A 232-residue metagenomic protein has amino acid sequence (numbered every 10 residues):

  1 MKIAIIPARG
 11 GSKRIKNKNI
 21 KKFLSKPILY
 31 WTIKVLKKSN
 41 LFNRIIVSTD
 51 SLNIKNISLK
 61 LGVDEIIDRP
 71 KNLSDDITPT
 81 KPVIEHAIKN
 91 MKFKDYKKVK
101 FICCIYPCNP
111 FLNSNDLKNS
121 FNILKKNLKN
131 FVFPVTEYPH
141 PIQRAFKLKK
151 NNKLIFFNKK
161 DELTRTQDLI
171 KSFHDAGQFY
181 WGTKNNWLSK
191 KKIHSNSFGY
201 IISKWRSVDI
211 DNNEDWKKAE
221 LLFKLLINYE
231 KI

Functional and structural regions predicted by a protein language model:
K2-S48: N-terminal glycine-rich phosphate-binding loop and ensuing alpha1 helix
L41, L61-V63, K150: Short, structured coil segments at secondary-structure junctions
F42, Y96-V99, K126-K129, L226: Short, high-confidence coil segments that cap the C-terminus of an alpha-helix and link into the following beta-strand
D50-I54, N185-N186: Short, polar loop motifs at secondary-structure junctions
L52-I102, L112, N119: Short phosphate-binding loop-to-helix
P82, H86, F101, P110-I201: Conserved core of the sugar-phosphate nucleotidyltransferase
I105: Catalytic metal- and UDP-sugar-binding loop of GT-A-like glycosyltransferases, i.e., residues flanking the conserved
Y200-I201, R206-I232: Hydrophobic helical membrane-anchoring modules
